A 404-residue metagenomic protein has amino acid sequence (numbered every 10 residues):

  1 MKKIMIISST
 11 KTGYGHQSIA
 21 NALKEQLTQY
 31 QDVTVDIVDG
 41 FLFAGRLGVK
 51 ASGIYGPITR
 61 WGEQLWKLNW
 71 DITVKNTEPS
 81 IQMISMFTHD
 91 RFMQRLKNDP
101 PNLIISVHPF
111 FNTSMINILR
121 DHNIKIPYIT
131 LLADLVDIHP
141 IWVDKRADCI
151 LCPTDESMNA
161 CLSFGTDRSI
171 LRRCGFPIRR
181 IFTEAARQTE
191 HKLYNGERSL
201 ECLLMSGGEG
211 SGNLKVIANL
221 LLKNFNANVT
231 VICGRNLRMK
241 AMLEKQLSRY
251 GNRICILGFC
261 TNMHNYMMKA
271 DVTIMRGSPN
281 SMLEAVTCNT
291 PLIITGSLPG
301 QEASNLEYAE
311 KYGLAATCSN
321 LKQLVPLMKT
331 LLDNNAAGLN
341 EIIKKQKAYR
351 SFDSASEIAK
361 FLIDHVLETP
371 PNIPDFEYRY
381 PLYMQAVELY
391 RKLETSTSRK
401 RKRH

Functional and structural regions predicted by a protein language model:
N21-K97: Conserved N-terminal ligand/cofactor-binding loop architecture of enzyme catalytic domains
L68-G165, I170: Active-site and donor-binding regions of nucleotide-sugar-utilizing enzymes
D148-G208, G234: A nucleotide-sugar donor-handling region in carbohydrate enzymes
G196-K269: Donor-nucleotide binding loops and adjacent catalytic segments primarily of GT-B fold Leloir glycosyltransferases
M268-G277: Acidic donor-binding loop of glycosyltransferase active sites
D271, N289-P291: A short alpha->beta transition loop at the rim of the catalytic pocket in nucleotide-sugar-dependent
G313, N320-A337: C-terminal "capping" alpha-helix adjacent to the active site of nucleotide-linked donor transferases in cell-envelope
A336-H404: C-terminal amphipathic helix plus adjacent low-complexity, charged tail appended to glycosyltransferase catalytic
